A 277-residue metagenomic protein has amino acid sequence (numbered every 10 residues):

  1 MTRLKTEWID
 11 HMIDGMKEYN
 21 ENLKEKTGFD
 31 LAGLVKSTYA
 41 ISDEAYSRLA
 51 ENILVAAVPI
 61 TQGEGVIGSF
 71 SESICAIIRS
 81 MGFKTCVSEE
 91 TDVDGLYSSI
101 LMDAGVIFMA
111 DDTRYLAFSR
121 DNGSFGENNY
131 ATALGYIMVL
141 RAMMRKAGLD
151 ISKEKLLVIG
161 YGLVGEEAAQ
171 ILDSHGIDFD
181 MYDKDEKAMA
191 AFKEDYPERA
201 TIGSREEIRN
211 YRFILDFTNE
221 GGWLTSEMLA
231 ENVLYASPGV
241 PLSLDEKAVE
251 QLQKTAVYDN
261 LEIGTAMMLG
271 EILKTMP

Functional and structural regions predicted by a protein language model:
M1-A117, M276-P277: N-terminal ligand-binding/catalytic initiation module
M12, K17-Y39, V233-P277: Adenosine-phosphate binding glycine-rich loop
Y46-N52, Y97-A104, I151, D173 (+2 more regions): Flexible, charged surface loops at secondary-structure boundaries
N52-A57, G82-V87, G105-F108, D180 (+4 more regions): Structural motif
V66-I67, L116, E186-A191, L242-E246: Short, charged/polar "capping" segments at the starts of alpha-helices and the immediately preceding loops
G123-A142: A glycine-rich, Thr/Ser-enriched phosphate-binding loop motif common to dinucleotide/cofactor-binding enzymes
I137-F213: Glycine-rich phosphate/diphosphate-binding loop of Rossmann-like nucleotide-binding domains
F192-T265: Rossmann-like adenosine-cofactor binding region
